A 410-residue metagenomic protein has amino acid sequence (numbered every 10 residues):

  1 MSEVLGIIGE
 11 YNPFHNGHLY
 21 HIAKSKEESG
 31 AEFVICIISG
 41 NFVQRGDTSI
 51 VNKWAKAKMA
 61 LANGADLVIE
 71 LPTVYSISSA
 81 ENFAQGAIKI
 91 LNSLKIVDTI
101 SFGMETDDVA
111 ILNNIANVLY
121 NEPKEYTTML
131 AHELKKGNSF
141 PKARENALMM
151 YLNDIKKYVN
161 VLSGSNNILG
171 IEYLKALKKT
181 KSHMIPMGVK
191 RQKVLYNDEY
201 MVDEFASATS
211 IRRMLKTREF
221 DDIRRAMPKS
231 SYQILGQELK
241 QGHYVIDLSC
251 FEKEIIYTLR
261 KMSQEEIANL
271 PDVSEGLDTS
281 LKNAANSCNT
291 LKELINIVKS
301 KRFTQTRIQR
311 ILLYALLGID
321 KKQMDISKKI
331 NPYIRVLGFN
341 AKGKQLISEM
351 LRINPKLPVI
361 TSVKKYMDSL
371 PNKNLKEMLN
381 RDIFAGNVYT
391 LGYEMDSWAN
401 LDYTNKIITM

Functional and structural regions predicted by a protein language model:
M1-K56: N-terminal catalytic cores of NTP/NDP-binding nucleotidyl/phosphoryl-transfer enzymes
A23-K26, A57-L61, K175, R212: Class I S-adenosyl-L-methionine
K26-E27, L61, I88, N92-S93: Non-catalytic positions within long, well-ordered alpha-helices that form the structural scaffold/packing of enzyme
S29-A31, A65, I96-V97: Short, high-confidence coil segments that cap the C-terminus of an alpha-helix and link into the following beta-strand
E32, D66, S182-M184: A structural micro-motif
K58-P72: A glycine-rich helix N-cap at a beta->alpha junction
L71-M410: Active-site cores that bind ATP or allylic diphosphates and position pyrophosphate for catalysis
